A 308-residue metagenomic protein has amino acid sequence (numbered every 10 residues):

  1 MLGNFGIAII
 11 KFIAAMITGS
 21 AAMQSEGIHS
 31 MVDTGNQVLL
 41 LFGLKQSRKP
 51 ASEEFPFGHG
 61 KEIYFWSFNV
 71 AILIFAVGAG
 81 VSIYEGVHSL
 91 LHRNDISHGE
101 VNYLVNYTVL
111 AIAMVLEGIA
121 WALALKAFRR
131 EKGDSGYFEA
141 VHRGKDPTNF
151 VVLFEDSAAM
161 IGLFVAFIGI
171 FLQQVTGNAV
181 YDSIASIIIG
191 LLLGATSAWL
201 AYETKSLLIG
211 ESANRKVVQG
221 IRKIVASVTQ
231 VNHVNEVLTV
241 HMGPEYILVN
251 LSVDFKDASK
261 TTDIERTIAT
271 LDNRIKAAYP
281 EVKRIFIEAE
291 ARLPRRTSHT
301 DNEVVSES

Functional and structural regions predicted by a protein language model:
M1-S212: Alpha-helical transmembrane cores and adjacent cytosolic helix/loop segments of polytopic membrane transporters
L200-S308: Peripheral (non-transmembrane) domains and long loops of multi-pass membrane proteins
